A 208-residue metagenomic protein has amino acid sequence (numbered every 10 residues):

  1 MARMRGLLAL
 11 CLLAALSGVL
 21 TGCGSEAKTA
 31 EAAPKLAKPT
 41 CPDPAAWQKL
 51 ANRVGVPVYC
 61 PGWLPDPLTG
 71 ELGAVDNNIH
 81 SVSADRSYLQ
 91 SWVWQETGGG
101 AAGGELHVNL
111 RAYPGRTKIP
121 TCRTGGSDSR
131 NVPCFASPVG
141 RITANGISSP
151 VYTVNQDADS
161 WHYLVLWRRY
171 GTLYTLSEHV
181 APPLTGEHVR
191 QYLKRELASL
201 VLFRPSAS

Functional and structural regions predicted by a protein language model:
M1-L10: Bacterial N-terminal signal peptides that target proteins for export
A9-S17: Hydrophobic helical h-region of N-terminal Sec-dependent signal peptides in bacterial secretory/periplasmic proteins
V19-G22: C-terminal motif of bacterial Sec signal peptides marking the signal peptidase cleavage site
G24-E26: Bacterial signal peptide processing site
K28-K35: N-terminal hydrophobic targeting segments that direct proteins to the cell envelope
L36-Y170: Short, solvent-exposed recognition patches
Y170-S208: Surface-exposed amphipathic alpha-helical segments
